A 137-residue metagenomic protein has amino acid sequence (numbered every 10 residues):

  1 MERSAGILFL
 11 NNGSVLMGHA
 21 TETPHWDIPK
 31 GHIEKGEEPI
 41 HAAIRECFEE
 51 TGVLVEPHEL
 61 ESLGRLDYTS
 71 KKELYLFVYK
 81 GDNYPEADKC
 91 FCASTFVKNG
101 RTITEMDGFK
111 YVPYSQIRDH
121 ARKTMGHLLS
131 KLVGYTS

Functional and structural regions predicted by a protein language model:
M1, T136-S137: Short, Lys/Arg-enriched, disordered terminal segments
M1-I28, F77: N-terminal strand-loop-strand
G31-T124, Y135: Unchanged
